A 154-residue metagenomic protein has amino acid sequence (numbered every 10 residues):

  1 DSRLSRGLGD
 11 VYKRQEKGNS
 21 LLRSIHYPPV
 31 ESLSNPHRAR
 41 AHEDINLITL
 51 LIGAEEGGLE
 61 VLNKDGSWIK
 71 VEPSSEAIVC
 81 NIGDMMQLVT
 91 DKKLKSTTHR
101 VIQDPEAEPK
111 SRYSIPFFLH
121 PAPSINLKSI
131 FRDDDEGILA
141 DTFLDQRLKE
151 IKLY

Functional and structural regions predicted by a protein language model:
D1, H26, H42, H99 (+1 more regions): Histidine-centered active-site/metal-ligand motif
D1-Y12: Single conserved hydrophobic/aromatic residue that forms the stacking wall/gate of nucleotide- or nucleobase-binding
D10-E31: Alpha-helical scaffold segments that mediate packing/assembly in large oligomeric complexes
K13-E16, R38, A107: Conserved, non-catalytic sequence blocks in retroelement Pol enzymes and Pol-derived host proteins
N19-L21, I45-T49, E56: Short glycine-rich loop/turn motifs
H26-H42: Conserved short histidine dyad/triad with adjacent acidic residue
S32, P36, L51-R147, I151-Y154: Catalytic core of Fe(II)/2-oxoglutarate
